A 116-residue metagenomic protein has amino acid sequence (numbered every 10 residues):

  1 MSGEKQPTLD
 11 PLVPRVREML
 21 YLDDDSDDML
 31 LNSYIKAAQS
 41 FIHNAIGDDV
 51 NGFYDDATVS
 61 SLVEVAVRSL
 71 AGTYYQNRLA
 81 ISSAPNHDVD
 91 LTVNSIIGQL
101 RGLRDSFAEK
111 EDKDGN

Functional and structural regions predicted by a protein language model:
M1-N116: Divalent metal-cofactor coordination and adjacent catalytic microenvironments
